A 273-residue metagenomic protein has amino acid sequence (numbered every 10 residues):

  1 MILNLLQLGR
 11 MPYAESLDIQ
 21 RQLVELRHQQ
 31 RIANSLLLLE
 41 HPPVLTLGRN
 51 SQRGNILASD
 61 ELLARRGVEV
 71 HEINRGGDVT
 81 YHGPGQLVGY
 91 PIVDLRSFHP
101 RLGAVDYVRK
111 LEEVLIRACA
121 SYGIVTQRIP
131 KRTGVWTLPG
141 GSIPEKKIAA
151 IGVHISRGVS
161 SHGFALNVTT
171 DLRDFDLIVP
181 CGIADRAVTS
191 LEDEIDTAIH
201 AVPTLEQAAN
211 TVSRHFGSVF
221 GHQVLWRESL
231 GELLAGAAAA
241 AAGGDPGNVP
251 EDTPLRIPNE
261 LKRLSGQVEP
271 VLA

Functional and structural regions predicted by a protein language model:
M1-E145, V202-P203, L233-A273: N-terminal lobe of the biotin/lipoate ligase/transferase fold
I92-R96, H154, N167-T169, E194: Solvent-exposed residues in well-ordered beta-strands and their adjoining turns, especially edge/terminal strands
I148-I151: Histidine/acidic-rich helix-loop-helix segments that form or flank divalent-metal centers in metalloenzyme catalytic
V153-V159, A235: Short, active-site-adjacent segments that bind or coordinate small-molecule cofactors and metal centers
R157-L172: Conserved phosphate/anionic-ligand binding catalytic regions in large, soluble enzymes, centered on
R173-A273: C-terminal accessory segment of soluble enzyme catalytic cores
